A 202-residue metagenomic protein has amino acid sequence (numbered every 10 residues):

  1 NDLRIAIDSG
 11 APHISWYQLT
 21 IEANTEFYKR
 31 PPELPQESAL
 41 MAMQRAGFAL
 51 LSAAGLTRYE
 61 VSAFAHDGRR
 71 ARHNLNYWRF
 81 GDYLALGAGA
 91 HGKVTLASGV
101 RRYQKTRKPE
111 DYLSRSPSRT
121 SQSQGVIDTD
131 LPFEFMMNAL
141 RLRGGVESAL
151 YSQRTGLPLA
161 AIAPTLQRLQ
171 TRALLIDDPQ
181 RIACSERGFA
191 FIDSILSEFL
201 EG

Functional and structural regions predicted by a protein language model:
N1-L157: C-terminal scaffold of the Radical SAM
W16, V61, I162, P179-Q180: Residue-level detector of family-conserved "landmark" positions at structurally sensitive sites
P32, N76-Y77, I162-L166, D177-D178: Alpha-helix boundary/capping detector
D130-M137, A163, F189, D193: Non-catalytic, well-ordered alpha-helical scaffold segments
G156-Q170: Short amphipathic alpha-helical interaction segments
Q170-Q180: A short, conserved structural fragment
R181-E186: Minor-groove-contacting beta-hairpin "wing" of winged helix-turn-helix DNA-binding domains
R187-G202: Short, amphipathic alpha-helical interaction segments positioned at domain boundaries
